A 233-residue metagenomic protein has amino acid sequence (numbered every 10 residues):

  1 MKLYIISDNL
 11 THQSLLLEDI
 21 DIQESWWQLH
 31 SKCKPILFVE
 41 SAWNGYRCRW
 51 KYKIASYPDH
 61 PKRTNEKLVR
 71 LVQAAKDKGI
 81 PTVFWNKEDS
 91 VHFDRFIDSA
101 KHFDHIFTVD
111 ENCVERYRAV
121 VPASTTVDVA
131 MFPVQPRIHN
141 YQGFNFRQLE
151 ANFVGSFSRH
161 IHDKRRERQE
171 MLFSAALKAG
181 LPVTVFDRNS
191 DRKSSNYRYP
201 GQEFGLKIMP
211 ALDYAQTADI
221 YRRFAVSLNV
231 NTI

Functional and structural regions predicted by a protein language model:
M1-C33, S41-A55, D59-K67, H105 (+1 more regions): Nucleotide-sugar donor-binding catalytic core of glycosyltransferases
K2, A74-F84: Short beta-strand/loop segments at the ligand-binding rim of alpha/beta enzyme cores
F38: N-terminal Rossmann-like NAD(P) cofactor-binding module of classical short-chain dehydrogenase/reductase
L71-Q73, S90-D104: Membrane-proximal helix-turn-helix segments that form the acceptor-binding/catalytic region of lipid-linked
K76-K78, D89, N231: Secondary-structure-rich domain cores
G79, N86, F107-D110: Generic hydrophobic/packing signal
W85-I97, P133-I138, R166: Nucleotide-sugar donor phosphate/pyrophosphate-binding loop at the beta->alpha transition of glycosyltransferases
